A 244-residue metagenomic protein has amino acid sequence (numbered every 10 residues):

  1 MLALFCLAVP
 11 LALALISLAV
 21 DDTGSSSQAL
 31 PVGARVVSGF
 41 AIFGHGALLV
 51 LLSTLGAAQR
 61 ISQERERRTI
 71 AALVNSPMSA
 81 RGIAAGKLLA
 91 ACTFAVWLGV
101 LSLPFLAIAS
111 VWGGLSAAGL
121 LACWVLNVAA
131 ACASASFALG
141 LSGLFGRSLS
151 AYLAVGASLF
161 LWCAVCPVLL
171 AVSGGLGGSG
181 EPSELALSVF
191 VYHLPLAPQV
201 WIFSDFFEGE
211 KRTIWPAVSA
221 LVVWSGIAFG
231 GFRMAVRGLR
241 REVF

Functional and structural regions predicted by a protein language model:
M1-D22, G44-V50, A157-V165: Hydrophobic alpha-helical transmembrane segments of multi-pass membrane transport/permease proteins
V9-L13, F94, L98, S102 (+6 more regions): Alpha-helical transmembrane segments of multipass membrane proteins
A19-Q28, L161-R241: Terminal transmembrane helical anchor/hairpin motif
R35, G39, L89-A151: Secretory targeting signals
V37-Q63: Long, hydrophobic alpha-helical segments
V50-A57, F105, F137, G231 (+1 more regions): Hydrophobic/aromatic residues in alpha-helical transmembrane segments
S53-V74, K87-L88: Transmembrane helix boundary and interhelical loop/hinge segments in multi-pass membrane proteins
